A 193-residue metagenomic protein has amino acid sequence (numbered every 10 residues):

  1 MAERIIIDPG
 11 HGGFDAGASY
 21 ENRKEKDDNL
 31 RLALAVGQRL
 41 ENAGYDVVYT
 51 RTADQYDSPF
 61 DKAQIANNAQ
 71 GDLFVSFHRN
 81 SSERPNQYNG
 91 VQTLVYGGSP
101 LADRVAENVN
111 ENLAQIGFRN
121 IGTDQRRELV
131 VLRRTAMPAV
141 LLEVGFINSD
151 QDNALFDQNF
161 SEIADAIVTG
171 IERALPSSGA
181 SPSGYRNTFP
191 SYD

Functional and structural regions predicted by a protein language model:
A2-Y20, V75: Catalytic-core environment of secreted peptidases
E3-R4, D27-Y192: Active-site-proximal helix/loop segments of hydrolytic enzymes
A16-R31: Glycine- and acidic-residue-enriched helix-capping/strand-helix junction motifs
